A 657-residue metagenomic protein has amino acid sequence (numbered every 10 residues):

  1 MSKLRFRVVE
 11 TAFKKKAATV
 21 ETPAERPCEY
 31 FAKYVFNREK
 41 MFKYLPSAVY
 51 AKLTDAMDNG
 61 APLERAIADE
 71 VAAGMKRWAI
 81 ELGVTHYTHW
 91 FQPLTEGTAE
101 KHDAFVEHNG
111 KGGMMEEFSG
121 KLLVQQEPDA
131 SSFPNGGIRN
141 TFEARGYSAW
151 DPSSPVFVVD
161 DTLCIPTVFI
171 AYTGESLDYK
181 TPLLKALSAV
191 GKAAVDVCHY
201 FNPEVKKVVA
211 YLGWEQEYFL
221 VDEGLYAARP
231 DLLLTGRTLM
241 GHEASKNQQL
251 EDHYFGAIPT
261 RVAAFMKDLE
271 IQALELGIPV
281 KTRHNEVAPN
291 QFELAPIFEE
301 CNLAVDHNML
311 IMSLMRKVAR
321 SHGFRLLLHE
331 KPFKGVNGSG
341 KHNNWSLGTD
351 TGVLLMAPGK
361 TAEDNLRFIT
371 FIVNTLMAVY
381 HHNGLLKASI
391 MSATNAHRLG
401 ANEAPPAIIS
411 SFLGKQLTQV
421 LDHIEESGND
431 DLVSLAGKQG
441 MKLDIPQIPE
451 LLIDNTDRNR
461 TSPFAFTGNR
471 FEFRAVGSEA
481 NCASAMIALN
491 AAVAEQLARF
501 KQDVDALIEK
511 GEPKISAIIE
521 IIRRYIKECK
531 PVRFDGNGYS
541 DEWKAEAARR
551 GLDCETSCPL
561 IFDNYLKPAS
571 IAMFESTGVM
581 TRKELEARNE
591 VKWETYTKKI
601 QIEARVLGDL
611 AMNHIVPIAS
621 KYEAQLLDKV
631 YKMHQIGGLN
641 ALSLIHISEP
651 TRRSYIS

Functional and structural regions predicted by a protein language model:
S2-A24, T141-P155, T162: N-terminal hydrophobic targeting/anchoring segments and the immediately downstream early-domain regions of hydrolases
K15-H86, W90-G120, V124-N140: Histidine/acidic residue-rich metal-binding segments in metalloenzymes
I67-V71, F91-P93, K121-L122, F169 (+4 more regions): Active-site-proximal loop/turn and secondary-structure-junction residues that shape catalytic pockets, frequently
E143-L328, N337-G340, L347-E590: Glycine-rich, acidic/polar active-site loops that bind/position phosphate-bearing ligands
A587-E603, Y631-L642: Short, charged/polar, low-complexity loop and linker segments that flank or interrupt alpha-helical bundles
Q601-Y622: C-terminal substrate/ligand-recognition segments
I645-I656: Single conserved hydrophobic/aromatic residue that forms the stacking wall/gate of nucleotide- or nucleobase-binding
